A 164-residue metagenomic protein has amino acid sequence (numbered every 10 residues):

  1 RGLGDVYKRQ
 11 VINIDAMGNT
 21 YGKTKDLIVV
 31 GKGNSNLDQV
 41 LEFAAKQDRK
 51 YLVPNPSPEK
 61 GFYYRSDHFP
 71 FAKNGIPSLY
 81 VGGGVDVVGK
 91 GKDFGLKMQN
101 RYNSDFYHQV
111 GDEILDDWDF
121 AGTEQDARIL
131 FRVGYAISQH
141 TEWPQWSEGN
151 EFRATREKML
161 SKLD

Functional and structural regions predicted by a protein language model:
G2-Y7: Short, small-residue-biased leader/transition segments that mark boundaries at the very start of proteins
M17: Short conserved active-site loop signatures built around small residues
T20-L163: Active-site-adjacent substrate-binding region of metalloamidase/peptidase-like peptide-processing proteins
